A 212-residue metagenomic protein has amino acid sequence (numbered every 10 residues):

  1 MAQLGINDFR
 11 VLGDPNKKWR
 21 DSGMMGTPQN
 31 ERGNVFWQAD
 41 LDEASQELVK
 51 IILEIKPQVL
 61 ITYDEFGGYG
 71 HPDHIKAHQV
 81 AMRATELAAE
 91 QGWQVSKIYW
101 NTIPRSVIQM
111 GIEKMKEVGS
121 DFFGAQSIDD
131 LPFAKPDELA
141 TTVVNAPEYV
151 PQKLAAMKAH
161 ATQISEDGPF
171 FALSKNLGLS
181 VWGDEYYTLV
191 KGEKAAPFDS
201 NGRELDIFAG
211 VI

Functional and structural regions predicted by a protein language model:
M1-Q94: Active-site beta-strand->loop->alpha-helix modules in alpha/beta enzyme cores, enriched in Gly/His/Asp(Glu)
G5, M24-M25, L87-I212: C-terminal accessory domains and tails appended to enzymatic cores
